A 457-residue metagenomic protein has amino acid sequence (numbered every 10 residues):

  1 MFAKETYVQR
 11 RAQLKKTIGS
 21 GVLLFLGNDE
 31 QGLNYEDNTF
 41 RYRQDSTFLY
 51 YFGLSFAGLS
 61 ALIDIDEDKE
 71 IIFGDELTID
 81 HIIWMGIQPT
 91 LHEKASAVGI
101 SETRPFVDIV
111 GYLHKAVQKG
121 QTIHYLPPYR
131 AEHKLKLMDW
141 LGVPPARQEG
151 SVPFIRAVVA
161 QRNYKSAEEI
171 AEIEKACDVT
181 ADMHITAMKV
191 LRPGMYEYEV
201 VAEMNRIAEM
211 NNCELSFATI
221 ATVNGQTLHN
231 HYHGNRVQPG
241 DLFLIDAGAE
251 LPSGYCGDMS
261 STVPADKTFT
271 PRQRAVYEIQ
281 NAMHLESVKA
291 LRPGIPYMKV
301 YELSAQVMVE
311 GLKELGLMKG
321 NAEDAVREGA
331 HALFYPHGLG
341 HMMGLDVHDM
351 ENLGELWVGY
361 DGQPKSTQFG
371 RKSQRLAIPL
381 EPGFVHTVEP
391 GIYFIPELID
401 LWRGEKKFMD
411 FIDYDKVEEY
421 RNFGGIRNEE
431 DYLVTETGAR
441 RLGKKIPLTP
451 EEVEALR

Functional and structural regions predicted by a protein language model:
M1-R457: Active-site neighborhoods and metal-handling regions in enzymes and metal-associated proteins
